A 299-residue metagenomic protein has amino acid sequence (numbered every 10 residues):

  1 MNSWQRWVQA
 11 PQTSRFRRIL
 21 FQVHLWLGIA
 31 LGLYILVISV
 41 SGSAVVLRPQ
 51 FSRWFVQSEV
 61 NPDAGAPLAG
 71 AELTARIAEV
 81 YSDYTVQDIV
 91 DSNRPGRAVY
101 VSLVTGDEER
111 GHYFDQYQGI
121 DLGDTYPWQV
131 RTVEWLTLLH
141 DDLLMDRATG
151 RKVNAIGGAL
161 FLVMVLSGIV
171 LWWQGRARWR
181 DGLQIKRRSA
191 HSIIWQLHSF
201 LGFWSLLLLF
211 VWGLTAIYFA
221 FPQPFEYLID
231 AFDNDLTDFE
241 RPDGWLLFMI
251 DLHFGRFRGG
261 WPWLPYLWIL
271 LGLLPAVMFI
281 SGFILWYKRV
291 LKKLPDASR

Functional and structural regions predicted by a protein language model:
M1-R299: Conserved histidines in hydrophobic membrane contexts and catalytic metal-binding motifs
